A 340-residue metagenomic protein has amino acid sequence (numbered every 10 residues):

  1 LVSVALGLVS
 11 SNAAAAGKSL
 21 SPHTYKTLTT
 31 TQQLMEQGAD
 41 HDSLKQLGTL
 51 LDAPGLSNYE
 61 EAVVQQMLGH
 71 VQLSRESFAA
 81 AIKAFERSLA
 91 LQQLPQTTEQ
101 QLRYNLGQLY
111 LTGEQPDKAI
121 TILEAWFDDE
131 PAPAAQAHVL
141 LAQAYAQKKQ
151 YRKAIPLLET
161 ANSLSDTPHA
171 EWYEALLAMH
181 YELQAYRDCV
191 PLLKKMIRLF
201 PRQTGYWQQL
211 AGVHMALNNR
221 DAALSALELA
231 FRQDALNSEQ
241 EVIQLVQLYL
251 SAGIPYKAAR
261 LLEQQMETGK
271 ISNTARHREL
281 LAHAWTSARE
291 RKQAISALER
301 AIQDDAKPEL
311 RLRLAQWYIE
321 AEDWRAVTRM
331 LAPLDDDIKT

Functional and structural regions predicted by a protein language model:
L6-Q101, T121: N-terminal leader/linker segments that initiate helical-solenoid repeat arrays
S19-T29, N58-Q65, P95-Y104, E130-V139 (+6 more regions): Generic helix N-cap/helix-start motif at coil->alpha-helix transitions
T31, G69, G107, A142 (+5 more regions): Conserved small-residue packing positions in alpha-helical repeats and bundles
L34, Q72, Y110, Y145 (+5 more regions): Residue at a conserved register position within TPR or TPR-like alpha-solenoid repeats
